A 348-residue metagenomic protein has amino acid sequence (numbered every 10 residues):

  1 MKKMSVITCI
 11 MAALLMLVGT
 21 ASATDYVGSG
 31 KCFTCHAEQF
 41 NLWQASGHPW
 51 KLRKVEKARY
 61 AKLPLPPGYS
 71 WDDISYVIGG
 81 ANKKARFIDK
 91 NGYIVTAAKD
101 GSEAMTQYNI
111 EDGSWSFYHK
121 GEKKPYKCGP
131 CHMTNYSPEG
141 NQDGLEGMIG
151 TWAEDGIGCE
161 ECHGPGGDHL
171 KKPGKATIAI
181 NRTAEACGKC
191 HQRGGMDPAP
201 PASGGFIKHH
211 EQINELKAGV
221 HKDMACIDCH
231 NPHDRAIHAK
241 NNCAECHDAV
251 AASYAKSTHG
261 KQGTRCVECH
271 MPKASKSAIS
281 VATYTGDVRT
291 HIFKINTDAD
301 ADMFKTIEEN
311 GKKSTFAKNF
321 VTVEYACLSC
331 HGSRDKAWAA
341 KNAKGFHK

Functional and structural regions predicted by a protein language model:
M1-V6: Positively charged n-region of N-terminal signal peptides that target proteins for export
T8-V18: Bacterial N-terminal signal peptides
A21-D25: Boundary at the C-terminal end of the N-terminal hydrophobic targeting segment
V27-F33, E38-Q39, K54-S137, E160 (+2 more regions): C-type cytochrome heme-c attachment and multiheme electron-transfer modules
A45, K171: Phosphate-coordinating loops and pocket residues in cytosolic domains that bind phosphorylated ligands
S46-L52: Short Gly/aromatic-enriched secondary-structure transition segments
S137-G167: Right-handed parallel beta-helix
E146-I157, P173-E185: Asp-box/WD-like beta-propeller blade repeats and closely related beta-sheet repeat scaffolds
